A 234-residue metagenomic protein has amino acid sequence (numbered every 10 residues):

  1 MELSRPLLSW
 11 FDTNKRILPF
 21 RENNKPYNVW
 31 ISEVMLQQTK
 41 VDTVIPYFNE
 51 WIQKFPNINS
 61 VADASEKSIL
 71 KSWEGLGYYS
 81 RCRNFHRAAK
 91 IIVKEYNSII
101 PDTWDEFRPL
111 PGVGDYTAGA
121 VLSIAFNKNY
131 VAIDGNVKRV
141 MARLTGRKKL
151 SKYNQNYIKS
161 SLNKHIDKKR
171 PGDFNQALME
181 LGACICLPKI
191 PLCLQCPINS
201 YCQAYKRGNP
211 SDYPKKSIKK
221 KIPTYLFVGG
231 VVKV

Functional and structural regions predicted by a protein language model:
S4-L194, I198-R207, S211: Catalytic cores of DNA base-excision repair glycosylases
P214-V234: Conserved N-terminal beta-strand and adjoining loop/helix that marks the start of the Nudix/MutT-like hydrolase domain
